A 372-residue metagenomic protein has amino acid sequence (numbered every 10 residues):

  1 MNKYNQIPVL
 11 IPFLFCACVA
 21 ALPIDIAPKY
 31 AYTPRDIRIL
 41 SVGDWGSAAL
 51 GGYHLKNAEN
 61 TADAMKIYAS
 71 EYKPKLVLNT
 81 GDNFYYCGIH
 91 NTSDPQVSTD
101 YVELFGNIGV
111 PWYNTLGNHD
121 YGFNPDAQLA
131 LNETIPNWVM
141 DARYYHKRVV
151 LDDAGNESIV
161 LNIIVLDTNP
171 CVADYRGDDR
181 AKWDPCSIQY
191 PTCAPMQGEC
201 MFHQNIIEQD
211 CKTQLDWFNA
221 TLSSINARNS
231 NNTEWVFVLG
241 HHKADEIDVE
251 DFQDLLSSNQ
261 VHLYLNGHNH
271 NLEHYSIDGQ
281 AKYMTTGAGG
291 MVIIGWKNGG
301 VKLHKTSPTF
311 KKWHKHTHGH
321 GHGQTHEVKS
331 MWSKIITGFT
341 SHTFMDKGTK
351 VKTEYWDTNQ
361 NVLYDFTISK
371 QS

Functional and structural regions predicted by a protein language model:
Q6-A21: Cleavable N-terminal signal peptides of Sec/SRP-targeted secreted and luminal proteins
A20-P95: N-terminal active-site segment of His-dependent metallophosphoesterases
I39-S41, V77-N79, N114, V238 (+1 more regions): Residue-level marker for buried hydrophobic side chains located in beta-strands that build the well-ordered beta-sheet
D44, G81-D82, G117-N118, L166 (+2 more regions): Active-site glycine-centered loops adjacent to acidic/histidine catalytic or metal-binding residues that shape
L50-G52, G88-S230, D251, L255-L263 (+1 more regions): Extended active-site neighborhood of metal-dependent phosphoesterases/phosphodiesterases
Y72-K75, V110, R228, N232-W235: Short coil/turn segments at beta-strand junctions that form active-site/ligand-binding loops
T80, L222-E246: Short acidic, glycine-rich surface-loop motifs adjacent to enzyme active sites
Q360-V362: Residue-level signal for glycine
